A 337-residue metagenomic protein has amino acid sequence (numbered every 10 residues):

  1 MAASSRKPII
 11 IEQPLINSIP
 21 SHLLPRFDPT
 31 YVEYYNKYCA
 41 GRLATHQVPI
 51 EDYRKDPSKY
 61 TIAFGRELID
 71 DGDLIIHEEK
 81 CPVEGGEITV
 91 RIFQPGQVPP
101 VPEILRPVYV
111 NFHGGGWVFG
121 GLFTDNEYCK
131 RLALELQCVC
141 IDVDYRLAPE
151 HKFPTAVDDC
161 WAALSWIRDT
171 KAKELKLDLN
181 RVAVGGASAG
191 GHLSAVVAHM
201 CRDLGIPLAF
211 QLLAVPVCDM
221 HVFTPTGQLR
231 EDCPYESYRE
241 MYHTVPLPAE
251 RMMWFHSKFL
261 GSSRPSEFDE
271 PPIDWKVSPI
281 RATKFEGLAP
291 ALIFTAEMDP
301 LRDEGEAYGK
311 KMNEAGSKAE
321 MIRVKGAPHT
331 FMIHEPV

Functional and structural regions predicted by a protein language model:
M1-D70: N-terminal targeting or regulatory segments adjacent to alpha/beta-hydrolase or S9 domains
R6-Y31, F64-G65, H77-K80, E84-T89 (+1 more regions): Alpha/beta-hydrolase superfamily serine-hydrolase fold, recognizing
D73-I75: Residues that act as N-cap/strand-start positions at coil-to-secondary-structure junctions
